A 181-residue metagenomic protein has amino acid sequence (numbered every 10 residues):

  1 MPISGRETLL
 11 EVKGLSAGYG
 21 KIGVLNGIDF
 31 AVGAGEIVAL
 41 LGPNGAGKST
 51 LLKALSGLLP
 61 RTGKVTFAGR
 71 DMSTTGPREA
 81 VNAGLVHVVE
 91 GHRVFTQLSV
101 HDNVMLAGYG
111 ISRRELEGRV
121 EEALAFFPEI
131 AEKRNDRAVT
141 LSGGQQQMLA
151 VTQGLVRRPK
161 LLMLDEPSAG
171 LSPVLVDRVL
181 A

Functional and structural regions predicted by a protein language model:
G20, V38, T75, V100-G118 (+1 more regions): ABC-type ATPase nucleotide-binding domains, specifically the catalytic core motifs of the NBD
L41-P43: The feature captures the beta-strand-to-loop junction immediately N-terminal to the Walker
S56: Helix-to-loop junction immediately C-terminal to a conserved catalytic motif
G63-D71, A83, L116-V120: Conserved ABC transporter NBD signature motif
R137-L141: Conserved ABC ATPase signature
L155-K160: A short, proline-enriched helix->beta-strand linker immediately N-terminal to the Walker B motif in ABC-type P-loop
L162-E166: Catalytic Walker B motif of ABC-type/P-loop ATPase nucleotide-binding domains
